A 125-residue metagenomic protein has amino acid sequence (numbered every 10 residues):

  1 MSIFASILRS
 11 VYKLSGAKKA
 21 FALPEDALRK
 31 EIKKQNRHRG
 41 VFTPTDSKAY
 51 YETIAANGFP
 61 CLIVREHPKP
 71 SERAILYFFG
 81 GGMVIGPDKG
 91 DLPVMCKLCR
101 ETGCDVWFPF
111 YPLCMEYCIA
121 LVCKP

Functional and structural regions predicted by a protein language model:
M1-H67: A glycine/proline-hinged amphipathic helix-loop "lid/cap" segment that gates access to hydrophobic ligand pockets
T53, I75, V106-F108: Conserved beta-strand scaffold positions in the cores of enzyme catalytic domains, especially in NTP/NDP-utilizing
E66-K69, F110: Short polar/acidic secondary-structure junctions
E72-G81: Short beta-strand element of the alpha/beta-hydrolase
M83-K89: Glycine/threonine-rich flexible loop motifs
D88, V94, W107-P125: Catalytic nucleophile-loop/oxyanion-hole region of alpha/beta-hydrolase and closely related hydrolase-like folds
